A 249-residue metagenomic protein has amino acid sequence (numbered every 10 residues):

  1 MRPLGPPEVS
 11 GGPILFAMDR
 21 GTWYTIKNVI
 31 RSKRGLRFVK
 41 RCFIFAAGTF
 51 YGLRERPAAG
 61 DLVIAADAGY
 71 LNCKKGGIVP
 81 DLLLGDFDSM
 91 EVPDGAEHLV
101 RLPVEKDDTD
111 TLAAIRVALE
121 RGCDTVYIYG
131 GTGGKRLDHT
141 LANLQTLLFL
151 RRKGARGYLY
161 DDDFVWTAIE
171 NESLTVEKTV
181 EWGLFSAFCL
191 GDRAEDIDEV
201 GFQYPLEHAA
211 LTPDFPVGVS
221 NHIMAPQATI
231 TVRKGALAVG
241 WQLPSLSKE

Functional and structural regions predicted by a protein language model:
P3-P13: Intrinsically disordered, low-complexity segments enriched in serine/proline and basic residues
R37-P93: N-terminal beta-strand-loop-alpha-helix module at the start of alpha/beta ligand-binding or catalytic domains
I64-A66, G85, V100, G130 (+1 more regions): General beta-strand structural signal in soluble alpha/beta enzymes
L99-R121: Short phosphate-binding loop-to-helix
L137-L148: Short Gly/Thr/Asp-enriched flexible loops that form oxyanion-binding sites at enzyme active sites
F149-W166: Short, acidic/small-residue loops that bind anionic groups at enzyme active sites
F164, I169-E249: Long, charged alpha-helical interface segments
